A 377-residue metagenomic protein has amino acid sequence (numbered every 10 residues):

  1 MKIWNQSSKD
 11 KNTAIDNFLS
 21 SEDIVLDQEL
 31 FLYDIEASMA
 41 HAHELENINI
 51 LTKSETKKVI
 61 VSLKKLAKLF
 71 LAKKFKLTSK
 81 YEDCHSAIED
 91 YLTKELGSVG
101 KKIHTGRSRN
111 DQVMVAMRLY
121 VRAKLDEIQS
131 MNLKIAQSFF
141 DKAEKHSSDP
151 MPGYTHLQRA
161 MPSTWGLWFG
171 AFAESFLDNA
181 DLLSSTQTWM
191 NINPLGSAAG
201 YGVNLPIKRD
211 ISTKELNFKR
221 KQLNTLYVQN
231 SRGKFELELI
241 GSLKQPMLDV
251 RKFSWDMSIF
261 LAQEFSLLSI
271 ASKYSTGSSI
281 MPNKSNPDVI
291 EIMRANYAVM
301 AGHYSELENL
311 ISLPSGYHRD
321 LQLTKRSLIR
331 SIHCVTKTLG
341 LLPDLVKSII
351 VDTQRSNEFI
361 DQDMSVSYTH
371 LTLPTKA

Functional and structural regions predicted by a protein language model:
M1-G202, P206-T213, G277, D288-R294: A helix-coil-helix interface module used to build multimeric assemblies and to scaffold catalytic/cofactor sites
E22-E29, I50, S163, L167 (+6 more regions): Short, solvent-exposed segments of well-ordered alpha helices
H41, S62-L69, Y91, E95 (+12 more regions): Generic, well-ordered alpha-helical scaffold segments in large soluble proteins
R122-Q129, L133, F140, G166 (+8 more regions): Short amphipathic alpha-helical segments with heptad-repeat character
E144-G166, L267-K284, S315-Q322, K347-M364: Glycine-rich cofactor-pocket loops
R220-A301: Acidic, glycine-rich loop-and-beta core segments that form the ion-binding/anion-interacting portion of active sites
V299-S365: Long, amphipathic alpha-helical stalk/connector segments used for oligomerization, subunit docking, or mechanical
H370-A377: Single conserved hydrophobic/aromatic residue that forms the stacking wall/gate of nucleotide- or nucleobase-binding
